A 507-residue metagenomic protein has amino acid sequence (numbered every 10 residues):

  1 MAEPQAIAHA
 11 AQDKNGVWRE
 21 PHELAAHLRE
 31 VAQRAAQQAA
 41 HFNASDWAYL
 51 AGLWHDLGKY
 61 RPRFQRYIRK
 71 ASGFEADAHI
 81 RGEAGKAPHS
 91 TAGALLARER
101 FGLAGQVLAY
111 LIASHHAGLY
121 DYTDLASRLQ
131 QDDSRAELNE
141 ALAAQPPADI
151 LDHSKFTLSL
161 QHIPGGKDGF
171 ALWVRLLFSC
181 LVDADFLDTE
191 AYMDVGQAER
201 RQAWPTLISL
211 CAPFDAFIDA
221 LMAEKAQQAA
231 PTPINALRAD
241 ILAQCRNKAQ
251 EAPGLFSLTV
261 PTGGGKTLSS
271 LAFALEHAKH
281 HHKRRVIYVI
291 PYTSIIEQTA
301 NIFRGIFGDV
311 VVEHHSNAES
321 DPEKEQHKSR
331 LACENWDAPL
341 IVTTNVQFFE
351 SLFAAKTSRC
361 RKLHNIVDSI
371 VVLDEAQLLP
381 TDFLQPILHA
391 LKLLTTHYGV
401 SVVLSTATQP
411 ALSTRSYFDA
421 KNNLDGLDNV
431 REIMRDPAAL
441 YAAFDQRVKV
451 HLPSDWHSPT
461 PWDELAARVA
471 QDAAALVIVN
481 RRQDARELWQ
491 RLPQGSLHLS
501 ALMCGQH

Functional and structural regions predicted by a protein language model:
M1-L221: Accessory nucleic-acid engagement/destabilization modules that flank
Q12, E313-Q326, N480-Q483, L497-H507: Conserved helicase motor
A252-A274: Walker A/P-loop
A274-L275, H282-I306, A318, A411 (+1 more regions): Conserved Walker A/P-loop ATP-binding site and its immediately adjacent core in helicase/helicase-like ATPase domains
R285-I296, R468-S496: Conserved strand-helix element at the start of the C-terminal RecA-like helicase core
G308-F353: Inter-Walker segment of RecA-like/P-loop motor cores
V346, R359-H397, V402: SF2 helicase catalytic motif II
T408-V469: Interdomain hinge/linker at the junction between the two RecA-like core domains of SF2 helicases
